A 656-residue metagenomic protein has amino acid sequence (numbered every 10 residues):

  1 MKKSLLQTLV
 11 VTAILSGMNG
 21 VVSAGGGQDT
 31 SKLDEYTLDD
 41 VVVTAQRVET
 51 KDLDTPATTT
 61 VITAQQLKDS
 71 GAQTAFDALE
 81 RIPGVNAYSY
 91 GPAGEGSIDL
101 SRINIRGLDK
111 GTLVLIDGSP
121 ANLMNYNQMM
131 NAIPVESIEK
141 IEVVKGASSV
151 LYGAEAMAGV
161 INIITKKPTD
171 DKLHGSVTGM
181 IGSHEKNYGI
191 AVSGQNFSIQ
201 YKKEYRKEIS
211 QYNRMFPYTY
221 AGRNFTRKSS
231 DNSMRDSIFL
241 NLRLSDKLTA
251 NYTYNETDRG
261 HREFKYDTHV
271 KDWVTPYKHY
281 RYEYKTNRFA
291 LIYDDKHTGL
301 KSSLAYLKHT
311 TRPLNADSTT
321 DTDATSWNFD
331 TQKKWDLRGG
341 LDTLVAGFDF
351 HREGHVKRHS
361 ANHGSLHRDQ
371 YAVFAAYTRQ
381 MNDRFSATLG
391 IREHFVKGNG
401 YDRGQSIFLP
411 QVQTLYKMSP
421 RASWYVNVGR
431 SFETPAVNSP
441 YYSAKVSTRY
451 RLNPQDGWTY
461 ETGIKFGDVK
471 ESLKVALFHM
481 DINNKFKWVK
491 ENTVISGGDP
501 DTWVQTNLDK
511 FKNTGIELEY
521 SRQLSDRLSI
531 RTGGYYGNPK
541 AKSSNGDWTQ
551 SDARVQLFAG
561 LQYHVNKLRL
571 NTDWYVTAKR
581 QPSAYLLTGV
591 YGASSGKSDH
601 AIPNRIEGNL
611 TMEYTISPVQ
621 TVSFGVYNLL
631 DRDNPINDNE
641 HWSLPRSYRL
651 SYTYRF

Functional and structural regions predicted by a protein language model:
M1-S70, F76-I82, T249, D295 (+2 more regions): N-terminal Sec signal peptide and the immediately downstream disordered periplasmic leader that contains the TonB box
F76-P120: Extracytoplasmic beta-strand/coil segments of soluble accessory domains associated with Gram-negative outer-membrane
R102-N104, S119-K145: Short acidic/polar hinge/loop motifs at secondary-structure boundaries that mediate gating or recognition
V135-S176: A beta-strand signature from Gram-negative outer-membrane beta-barrel systems, especially the internal plug domain
N162, D170-K172, N187-R281: Periplasmic-side early beta-strands and strand-to-turn transitions of outer-membrane beta-barrels
S245, L341-V345, D349, G364-I482 (+5 more regions): Structural signature of Gram-negative outer-membrane beta-barrels, strongest in the C-terminal barrel of TonB-dependent
T275-R288, I292-K296, R403, K417 (+6 more regions): Outer-membrane beta-barrel signature, preferentially recognizing the C-terminal barrel domain of Gram-negative
Q380-A387, H479, P500, T506-G589 (+3 more regions): Gram-negative outer-membrane beta-barrel transporters
